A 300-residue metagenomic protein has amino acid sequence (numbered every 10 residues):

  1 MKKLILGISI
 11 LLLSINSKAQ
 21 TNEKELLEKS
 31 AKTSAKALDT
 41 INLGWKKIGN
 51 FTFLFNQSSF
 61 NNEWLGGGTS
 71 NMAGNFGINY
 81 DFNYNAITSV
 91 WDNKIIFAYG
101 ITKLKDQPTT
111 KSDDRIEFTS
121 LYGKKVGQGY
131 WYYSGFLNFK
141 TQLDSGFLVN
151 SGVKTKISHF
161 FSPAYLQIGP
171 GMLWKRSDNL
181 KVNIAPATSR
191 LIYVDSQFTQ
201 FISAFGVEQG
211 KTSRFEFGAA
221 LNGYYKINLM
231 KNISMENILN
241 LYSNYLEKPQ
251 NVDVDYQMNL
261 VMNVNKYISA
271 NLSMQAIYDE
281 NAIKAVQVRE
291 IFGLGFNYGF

Functional and structural regions predicted by a protein language model:
N16-N50: Sec-dependent signal peptide cleavage junction
T40-S59, S89-W91: Transmembrane beta-strand segments of Gram-negative outer membrane beta-barrel proteins
I41, Y84-A86, K124-Q128, R176-D178 (+3 more regions): Outer-membrane beta-barrel strand-turn architecture
F51-Q57, I95-I101, G135-T141, I184-R190 (+3 more regions): Transmembrane beta-barrel strands of outer-membrane/channel proteins
E63-G68, K103-T109, G152-S158, G206-K211 (+2 more regions): Extracellular loop and loop/strand-boundary signature of outer-membrane beta-barrel proteins
S89-W91, Q128-Y133, N179-V182, N232-M235 (+1 more regions): Repeated loop/turn-to-beta-strand initiation elements of outer-membrane beta-barrel proteins
T109-G218: Outer-membrane pore/translocation modules
V288-F300: Outer-membrane beta-barrel "beta-signal"
